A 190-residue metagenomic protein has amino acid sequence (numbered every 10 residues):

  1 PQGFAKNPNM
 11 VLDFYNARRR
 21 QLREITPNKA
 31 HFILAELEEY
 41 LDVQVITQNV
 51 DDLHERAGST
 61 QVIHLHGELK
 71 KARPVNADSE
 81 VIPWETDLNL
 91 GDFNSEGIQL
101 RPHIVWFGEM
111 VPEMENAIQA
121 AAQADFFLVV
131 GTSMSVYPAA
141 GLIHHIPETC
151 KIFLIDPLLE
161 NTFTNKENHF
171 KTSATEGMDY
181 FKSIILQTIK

Functional and structural regions predicted by a protein language model:
P1-K190: Conserved catalytic core of sirtuin-type NAD+-dependent deacylases
